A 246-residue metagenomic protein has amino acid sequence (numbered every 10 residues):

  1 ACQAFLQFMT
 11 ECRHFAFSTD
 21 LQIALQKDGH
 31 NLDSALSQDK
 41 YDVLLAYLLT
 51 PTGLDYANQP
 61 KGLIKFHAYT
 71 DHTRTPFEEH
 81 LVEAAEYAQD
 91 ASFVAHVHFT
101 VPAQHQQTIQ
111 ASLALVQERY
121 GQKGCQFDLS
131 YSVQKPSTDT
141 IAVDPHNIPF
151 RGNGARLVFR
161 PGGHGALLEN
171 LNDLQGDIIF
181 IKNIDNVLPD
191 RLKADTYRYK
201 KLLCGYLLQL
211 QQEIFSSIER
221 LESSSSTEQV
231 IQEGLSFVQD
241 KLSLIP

Functional and structural regions predicted by a protein language model:
A1-P246: Domain-scale recognition of functional cores that engage charged ligands
